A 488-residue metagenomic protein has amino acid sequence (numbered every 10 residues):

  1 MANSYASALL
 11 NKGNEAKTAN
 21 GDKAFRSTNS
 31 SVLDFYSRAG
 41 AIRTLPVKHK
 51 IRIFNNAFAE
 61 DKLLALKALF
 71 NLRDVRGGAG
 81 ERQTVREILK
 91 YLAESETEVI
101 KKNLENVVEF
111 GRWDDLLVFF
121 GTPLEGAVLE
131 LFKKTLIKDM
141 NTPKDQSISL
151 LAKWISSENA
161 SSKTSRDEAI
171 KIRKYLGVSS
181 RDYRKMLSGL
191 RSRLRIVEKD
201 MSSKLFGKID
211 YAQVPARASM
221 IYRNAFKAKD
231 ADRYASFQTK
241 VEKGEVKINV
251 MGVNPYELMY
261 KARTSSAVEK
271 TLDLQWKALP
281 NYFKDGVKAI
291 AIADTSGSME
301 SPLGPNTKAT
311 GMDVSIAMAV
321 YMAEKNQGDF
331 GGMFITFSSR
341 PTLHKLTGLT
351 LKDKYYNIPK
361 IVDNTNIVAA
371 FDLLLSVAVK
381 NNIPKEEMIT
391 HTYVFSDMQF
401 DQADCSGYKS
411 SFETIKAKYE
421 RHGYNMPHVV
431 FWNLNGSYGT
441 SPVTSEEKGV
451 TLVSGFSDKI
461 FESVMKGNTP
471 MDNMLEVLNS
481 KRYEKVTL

Functional and structural regions predicted by a protein language model:
M1-V314, E324-L488: Long lumenal/extracellular ectodomains of secretory and single-pass membrane proteins
